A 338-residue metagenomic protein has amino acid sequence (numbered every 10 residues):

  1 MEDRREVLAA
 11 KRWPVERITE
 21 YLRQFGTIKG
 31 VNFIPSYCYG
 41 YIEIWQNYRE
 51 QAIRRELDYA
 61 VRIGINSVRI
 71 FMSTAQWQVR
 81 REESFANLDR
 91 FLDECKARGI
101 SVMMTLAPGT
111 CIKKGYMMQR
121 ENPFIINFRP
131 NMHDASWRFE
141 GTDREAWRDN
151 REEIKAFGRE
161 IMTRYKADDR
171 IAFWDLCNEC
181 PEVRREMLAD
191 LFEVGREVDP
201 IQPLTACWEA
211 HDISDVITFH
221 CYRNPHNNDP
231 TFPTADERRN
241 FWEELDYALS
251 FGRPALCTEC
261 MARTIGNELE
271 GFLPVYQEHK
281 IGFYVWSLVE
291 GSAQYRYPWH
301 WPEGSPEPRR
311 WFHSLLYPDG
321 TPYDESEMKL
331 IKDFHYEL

Functional and structural regions predicted by a protein language model:
E2-S214, R223, F251, F272 (+4 more regions): Active-site mouth of glycoside hydrolases
G26, T163, H220, W286 (+1 more regions): Flexible, active-site-adjacent loop/turn segments at secondary-structure boundaries
K29, P254-L338: Substrate-binding cleft of secreted/luminal carbohydrate-active enzymes
I70, L176, A206, F219 (+2 more regions): Conserved beta-strand positions
R90, N240-Y247, E268-V275: A short acidic, amphipathic alpha-helical/loop segment
D215, N227-T231, A293-R296: Short, charged, surface-exposed secondary-structure boundary motifs
R223-H226, R263: Short acidic, S/G/P-rich loop/turn micro-motifs used as interaction or catalytic elements
P225-E244: Substrate-binding surface in catalytic domains of secreted glycosidases
